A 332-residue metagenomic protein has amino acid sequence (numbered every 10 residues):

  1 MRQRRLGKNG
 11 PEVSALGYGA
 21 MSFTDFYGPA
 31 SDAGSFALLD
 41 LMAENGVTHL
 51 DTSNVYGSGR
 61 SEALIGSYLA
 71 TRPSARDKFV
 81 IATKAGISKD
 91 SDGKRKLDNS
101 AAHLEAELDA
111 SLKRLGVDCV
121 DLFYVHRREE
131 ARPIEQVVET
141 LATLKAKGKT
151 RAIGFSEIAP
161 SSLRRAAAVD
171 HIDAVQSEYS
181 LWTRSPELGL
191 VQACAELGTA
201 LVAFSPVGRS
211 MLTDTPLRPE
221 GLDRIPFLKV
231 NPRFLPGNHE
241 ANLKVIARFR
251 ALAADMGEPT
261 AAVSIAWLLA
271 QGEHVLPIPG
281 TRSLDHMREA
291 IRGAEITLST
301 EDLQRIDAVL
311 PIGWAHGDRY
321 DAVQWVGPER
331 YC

Functional and structural regions predicted by a protein language model:
M1, E196, D223-A251, D255 (+3 more regions): Terminal-tail/helix-coil boundary detector
M1-F79: N-terminal binding-site loop/beta-alpha segment at the start of enzyme catalytic domains that lines or forms
L6, Y18, S35, L50 (+13 more regions): Conserved, mostly hydrophobic/aromatic
K8-Y27, A82-K96, C119, Y124: N-terminal small/glycine-rich loop or linker at the start of catalytic domains across soluble metabolic enzymes
M21-F23, S53-V55, K84-S88, V125-R128 (+4 more regions): Active-site beta-loop-alpha junctions enriched in small/polar residues
Y27, E44, D90-S185, G189 (+1 more regions): Glycine/proline-rich, positively charged, aromatic-decorated active-site loop/lid region on the catalytic face
L39, E62, G66, L108-L112 (+7 more regions): Generic structural signal for well-ordered alpha-helices, preferentially at hydrophobic/aromatic core positions
P186-R224, P259: Aromatic-lined glycan-binding groove of carbohydrate-active enzymes
